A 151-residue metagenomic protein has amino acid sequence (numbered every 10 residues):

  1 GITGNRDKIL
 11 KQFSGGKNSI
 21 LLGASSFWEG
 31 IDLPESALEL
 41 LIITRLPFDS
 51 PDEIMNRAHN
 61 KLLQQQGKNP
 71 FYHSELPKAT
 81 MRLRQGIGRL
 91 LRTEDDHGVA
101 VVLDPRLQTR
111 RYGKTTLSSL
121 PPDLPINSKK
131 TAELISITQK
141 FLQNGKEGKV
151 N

Functional and structural regions predicted by a protein language model:
G1-N151: ASCE RecA-like P-loop NTPase motor cores that couple ATP hydrolysis to mechanical translocation on nucleic acids
